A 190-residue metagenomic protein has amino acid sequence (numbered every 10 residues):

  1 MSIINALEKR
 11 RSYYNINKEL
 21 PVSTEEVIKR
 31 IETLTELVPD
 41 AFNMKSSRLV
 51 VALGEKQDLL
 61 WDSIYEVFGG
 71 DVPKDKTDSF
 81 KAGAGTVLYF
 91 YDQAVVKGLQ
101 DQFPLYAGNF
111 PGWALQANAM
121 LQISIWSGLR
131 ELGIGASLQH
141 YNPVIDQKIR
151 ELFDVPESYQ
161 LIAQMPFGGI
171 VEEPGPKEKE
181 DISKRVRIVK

Functional and structural regions predicted by a protein language model:
M1-T86, I188-K190: N-terminal amphipathic, basic helical "cap/leader" segment at the start of enzyme domains
S2-N15, I162-K190: C-terminal helix-cap and adjacent tail motif
T35, F103-E151: Small-aliphatic-rich amphipathic alpha-helix that forms the alpha element of a beta-alpha
M44-S47, E131, G135, I162: Short secondary-structure junction motifs
Y65, D101-G108, K179-I182: Short, surface-exposed, charged loop/turn segments at secondary-structure junctions
F90-A94: Short glycine-enriched loops at secondary-structure junctions
V95-Q100: Short acidic/His/Gly/Ser-rich catalytic and metal-binding motifs that mark active-site loops of diverse hydrolases
R150-E157, E173-E178: Short proline/glycine-enriched turn/loop segments at secondary-structure junctions
